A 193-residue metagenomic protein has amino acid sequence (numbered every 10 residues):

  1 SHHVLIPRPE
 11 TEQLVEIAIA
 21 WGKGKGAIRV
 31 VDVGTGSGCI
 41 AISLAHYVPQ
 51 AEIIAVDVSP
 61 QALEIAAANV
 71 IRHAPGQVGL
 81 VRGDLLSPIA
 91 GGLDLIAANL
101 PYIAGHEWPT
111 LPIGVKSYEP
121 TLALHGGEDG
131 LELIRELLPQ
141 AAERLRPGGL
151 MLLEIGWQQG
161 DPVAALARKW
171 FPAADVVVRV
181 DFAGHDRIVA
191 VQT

Functional and structural regions predicted by a protein language model:
S1-H2, V81-G83, R179-D181: Conserved beta-strand termini and adjacent loop/short-helix elements that scaffold enzyme active sites in alpha/beta
H3-E16, E132: Conserved SAM-binding loop and adjacent beta-strand
P7-P9, L100-P101, P120, P147: Proline-centered helix-kink/hinge sites
E10-E12, E119, E154: Acidic-residue sensor for enzyme active/binding pockets
E10-P112: Conserved SAM/SAH cofactor-binding pocket of Class I
L100-L133: Mobile active-site "lid"/loop adjacent to the S-adenosyl-L-methionine
E128-V191: Conserved Class I SAM-dependent methyltransferase catalytic core
